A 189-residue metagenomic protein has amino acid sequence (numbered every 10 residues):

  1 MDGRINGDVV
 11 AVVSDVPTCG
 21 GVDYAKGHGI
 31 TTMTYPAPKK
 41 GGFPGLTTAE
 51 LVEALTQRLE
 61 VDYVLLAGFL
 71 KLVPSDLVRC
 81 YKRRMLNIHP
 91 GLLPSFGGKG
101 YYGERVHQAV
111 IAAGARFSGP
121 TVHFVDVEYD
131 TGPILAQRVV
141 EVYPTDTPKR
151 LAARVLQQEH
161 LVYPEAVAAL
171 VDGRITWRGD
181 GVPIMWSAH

Functional and structural regions predicted by a protein language model:
M1-H189: One-carbon transfer enzymes
